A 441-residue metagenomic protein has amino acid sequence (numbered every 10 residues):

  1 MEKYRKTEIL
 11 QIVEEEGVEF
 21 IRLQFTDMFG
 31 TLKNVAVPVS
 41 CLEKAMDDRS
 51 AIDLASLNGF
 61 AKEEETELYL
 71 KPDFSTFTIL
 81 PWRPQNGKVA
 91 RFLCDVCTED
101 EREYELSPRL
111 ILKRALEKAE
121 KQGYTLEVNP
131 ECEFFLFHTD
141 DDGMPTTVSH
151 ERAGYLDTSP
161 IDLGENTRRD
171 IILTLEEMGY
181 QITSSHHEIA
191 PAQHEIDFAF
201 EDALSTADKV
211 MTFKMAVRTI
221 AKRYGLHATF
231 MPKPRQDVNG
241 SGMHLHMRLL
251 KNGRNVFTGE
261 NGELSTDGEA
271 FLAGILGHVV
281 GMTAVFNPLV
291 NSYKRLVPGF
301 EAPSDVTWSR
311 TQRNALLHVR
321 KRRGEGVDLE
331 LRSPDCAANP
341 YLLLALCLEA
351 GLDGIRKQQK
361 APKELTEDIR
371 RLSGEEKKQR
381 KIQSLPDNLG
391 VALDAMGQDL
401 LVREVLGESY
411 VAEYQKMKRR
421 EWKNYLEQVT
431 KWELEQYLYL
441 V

Functional and structural regions predicted by a protein language model:
M1-V441: Glycine-rich, acidic/polar active-site loops that bind/position phosphate-bearing ligands
